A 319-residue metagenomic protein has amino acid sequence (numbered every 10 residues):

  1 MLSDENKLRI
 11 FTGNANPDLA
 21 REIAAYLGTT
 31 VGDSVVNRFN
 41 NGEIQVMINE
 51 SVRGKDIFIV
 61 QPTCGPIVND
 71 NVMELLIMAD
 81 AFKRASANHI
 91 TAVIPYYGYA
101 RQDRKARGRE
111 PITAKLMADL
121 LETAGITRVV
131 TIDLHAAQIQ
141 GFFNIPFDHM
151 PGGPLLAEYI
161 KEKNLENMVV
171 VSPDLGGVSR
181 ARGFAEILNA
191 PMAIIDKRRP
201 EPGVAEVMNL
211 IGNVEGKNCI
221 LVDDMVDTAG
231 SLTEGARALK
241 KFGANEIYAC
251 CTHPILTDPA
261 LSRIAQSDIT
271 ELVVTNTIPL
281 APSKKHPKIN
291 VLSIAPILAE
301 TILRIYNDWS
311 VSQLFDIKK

Functional and structural regions predicted by a protein language model:
M1-K319: PRPP-associated nucleotide enzymes
